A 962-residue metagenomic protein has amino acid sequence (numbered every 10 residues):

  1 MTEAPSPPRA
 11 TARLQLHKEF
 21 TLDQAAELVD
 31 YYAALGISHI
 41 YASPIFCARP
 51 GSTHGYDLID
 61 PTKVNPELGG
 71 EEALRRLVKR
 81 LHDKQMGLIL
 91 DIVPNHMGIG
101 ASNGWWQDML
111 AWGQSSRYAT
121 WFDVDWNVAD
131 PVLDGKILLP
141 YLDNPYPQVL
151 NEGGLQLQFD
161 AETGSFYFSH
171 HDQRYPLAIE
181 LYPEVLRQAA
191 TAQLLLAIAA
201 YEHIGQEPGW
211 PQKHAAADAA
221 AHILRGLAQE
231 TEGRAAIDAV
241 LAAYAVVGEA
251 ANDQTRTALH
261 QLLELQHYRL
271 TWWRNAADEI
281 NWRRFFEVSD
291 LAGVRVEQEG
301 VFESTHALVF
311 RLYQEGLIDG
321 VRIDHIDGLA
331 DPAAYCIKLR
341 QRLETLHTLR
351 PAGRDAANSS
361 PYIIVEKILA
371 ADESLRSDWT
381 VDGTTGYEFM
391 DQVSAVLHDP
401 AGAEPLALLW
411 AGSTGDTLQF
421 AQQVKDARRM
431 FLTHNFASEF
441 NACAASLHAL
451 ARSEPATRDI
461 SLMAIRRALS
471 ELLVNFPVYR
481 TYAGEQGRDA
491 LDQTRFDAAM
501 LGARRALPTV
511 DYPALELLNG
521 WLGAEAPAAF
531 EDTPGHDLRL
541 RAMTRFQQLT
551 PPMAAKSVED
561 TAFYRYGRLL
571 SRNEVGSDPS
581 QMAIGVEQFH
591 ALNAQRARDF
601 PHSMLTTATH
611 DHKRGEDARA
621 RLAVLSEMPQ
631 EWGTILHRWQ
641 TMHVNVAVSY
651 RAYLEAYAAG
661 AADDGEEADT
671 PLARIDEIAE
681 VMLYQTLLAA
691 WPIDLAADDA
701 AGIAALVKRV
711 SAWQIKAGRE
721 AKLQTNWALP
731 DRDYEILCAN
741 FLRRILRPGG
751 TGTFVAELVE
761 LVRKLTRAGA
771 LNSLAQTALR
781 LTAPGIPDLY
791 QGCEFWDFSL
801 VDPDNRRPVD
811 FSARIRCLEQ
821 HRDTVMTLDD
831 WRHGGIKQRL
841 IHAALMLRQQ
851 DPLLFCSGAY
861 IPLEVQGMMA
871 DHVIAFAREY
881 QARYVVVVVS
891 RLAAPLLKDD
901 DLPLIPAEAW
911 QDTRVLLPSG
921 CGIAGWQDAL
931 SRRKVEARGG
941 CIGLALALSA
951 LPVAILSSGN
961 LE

Functional and structural regions predicted by a protein language model:
M1-P50, T62, E67, R75 (+14 more regions): Carbohydrate-interacting/catalytic domains
S52-D60, H96-W126, S374-Y387, R806: Aromatic- and acidic-residue-enriched segments that line the glycan-binding/catalytic groove of carbohydrate-active
L88-L90, M97-W105, M109, A407-A421 (+1 more regions): N-terminal beta-alpha lobe that positions the nucleotide/phosphoryl donor in ATP/NTP-coupled carboxylate activation
N95, I323-L329, D829: Conserved short loop/turn motifs at secondary-structure junctions
G100-E180: Active-site region of glycoside hydrolase catalytic domains
A101, S289, D327: Phosphate-group recognition and catalysis centered on beta-loop-alpha active-site segments
